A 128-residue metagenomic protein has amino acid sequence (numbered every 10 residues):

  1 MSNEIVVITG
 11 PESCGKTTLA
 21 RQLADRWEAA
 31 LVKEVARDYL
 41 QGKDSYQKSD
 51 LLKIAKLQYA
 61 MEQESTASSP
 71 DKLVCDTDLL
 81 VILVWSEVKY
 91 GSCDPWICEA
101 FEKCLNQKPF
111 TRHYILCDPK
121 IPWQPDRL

Functional and structural regions predicted by a protein language model:
S2-I5, P70: Pre-Walker A (Motif I) flank of P-loop NTPase domains
I8: Hydrophobic anchor at the beta1->P-loop junction of P-loop NTPases
E12: The conserved Walker
K16: Conserved lysine of the Walker
R21-Q63: Conserved substrate/cofactor phosphate-moiety recognition/catalytic segment in nucleotide-dependent phosphotransferases
S45-P95: Conserved nucleotide-sensing/catalytic segment adjacent to the nucleotide-binding pocket in NTP-handling enzymes
Y90-L128: A glycine- and Lys/Arg-enriched "phosphate-lid" helix/loop adjacent to the NTP-binding pocket of small-molecule kinases
